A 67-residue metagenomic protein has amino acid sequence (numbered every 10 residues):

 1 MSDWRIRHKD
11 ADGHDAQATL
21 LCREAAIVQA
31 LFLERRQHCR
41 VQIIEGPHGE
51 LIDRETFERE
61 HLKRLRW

Functional and structural regions predicted by a protein language model:
M1-A16: Short aromatic-glycine-(Arg/Gly/Cys) micro-motifs in beta-strand/loop hairpins
D12, E24-A26, G49: Residues that cap or initiate secondary-structure elements
G13-T19, E50-D53: Surface-exposed loop/edge segments in extracytoplasmic proteins
A18-T19, L31, E60-K63: Intrinsic-disorder/low-complexity peptide segments enriched for small residues
L20-V41: A short, charged, amphipathic alpha-helix used as a generic interaction element across diverse proteins
R35-W67: Short, mixed-charge low-complexity intrinsically disordered segments
